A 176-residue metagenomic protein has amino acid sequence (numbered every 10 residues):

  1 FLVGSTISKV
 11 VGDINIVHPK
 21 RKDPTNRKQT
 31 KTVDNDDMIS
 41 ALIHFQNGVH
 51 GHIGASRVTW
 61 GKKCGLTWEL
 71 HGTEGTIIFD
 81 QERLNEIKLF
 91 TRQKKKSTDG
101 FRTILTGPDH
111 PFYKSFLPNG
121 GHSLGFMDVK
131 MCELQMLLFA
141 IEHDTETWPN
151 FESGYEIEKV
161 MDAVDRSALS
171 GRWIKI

Functional and structural regions predicted by a protein language model:
F1-L2, S8: Active-site-adjacent "lid/gating" segments in soluble enzymes
G4, F139-H143, L169: Residues at helix-coil transition
K9, I14-N15, K22-N47, W68-E69 (+2 more regions): C-terminal glycine/acidic-rich active-site capping loop/insertion
V11-G12, H52-G54: Short beta-strand segments
G54-K63, G121-G125: Glycine-rich phosphate/pyrophosphate-binding beta-alpha loops
V160-V164: Alpha-helical scaffold segments in carbohydrate-active enzymes
R166-I176: C-terminal capping/lid region of NAD(P)-dependent oxidoreductase domains
